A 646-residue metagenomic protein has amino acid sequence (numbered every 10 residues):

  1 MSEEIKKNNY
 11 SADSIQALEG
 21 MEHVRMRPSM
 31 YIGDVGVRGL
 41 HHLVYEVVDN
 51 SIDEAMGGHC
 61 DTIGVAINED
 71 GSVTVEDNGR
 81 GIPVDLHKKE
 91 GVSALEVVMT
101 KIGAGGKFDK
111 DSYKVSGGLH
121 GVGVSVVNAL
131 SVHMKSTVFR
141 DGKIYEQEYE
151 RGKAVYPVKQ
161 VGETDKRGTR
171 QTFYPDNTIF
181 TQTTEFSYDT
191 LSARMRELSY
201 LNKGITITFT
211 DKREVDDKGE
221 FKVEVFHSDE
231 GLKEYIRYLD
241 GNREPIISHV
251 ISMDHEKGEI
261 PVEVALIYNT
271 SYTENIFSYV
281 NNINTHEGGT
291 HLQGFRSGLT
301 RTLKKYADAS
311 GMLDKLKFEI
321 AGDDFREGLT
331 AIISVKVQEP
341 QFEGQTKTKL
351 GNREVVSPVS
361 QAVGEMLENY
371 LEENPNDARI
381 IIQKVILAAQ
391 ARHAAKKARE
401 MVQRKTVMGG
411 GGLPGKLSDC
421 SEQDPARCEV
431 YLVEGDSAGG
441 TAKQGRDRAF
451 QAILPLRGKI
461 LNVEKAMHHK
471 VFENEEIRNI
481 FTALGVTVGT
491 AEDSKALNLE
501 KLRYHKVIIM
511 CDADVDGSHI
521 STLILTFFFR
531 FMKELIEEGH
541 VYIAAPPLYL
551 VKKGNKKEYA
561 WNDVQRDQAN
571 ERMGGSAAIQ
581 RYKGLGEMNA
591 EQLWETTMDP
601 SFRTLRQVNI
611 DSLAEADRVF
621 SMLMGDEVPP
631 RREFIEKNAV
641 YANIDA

Functional and structural regions predicted by a protein language model:
M1-S14, M21, Y45, D53-A55 (+13 more regions): GHKL-family ATPase ATP-binding module
M26-Y45: Conserved short strand/loop->alpha-helix "switch" segment adjacent to the catalytic nucleotide/phosphoryl-transfer site
D53-E54, G81-I82, V515-D516: Residues immediately C-terminal
I82-A104: Short conserved segment of the HATPase_c
D85-E90, H291, G322, H469: Conserved, non-catalytic sequence blocks in retroelement Pol enzymes and Pol-derived host proteins
Q390-G409, D424-E429, G440, Q444-R446 (+2 more regions): C-terminal interaction appendages of subunits in large macromolecular complexes
